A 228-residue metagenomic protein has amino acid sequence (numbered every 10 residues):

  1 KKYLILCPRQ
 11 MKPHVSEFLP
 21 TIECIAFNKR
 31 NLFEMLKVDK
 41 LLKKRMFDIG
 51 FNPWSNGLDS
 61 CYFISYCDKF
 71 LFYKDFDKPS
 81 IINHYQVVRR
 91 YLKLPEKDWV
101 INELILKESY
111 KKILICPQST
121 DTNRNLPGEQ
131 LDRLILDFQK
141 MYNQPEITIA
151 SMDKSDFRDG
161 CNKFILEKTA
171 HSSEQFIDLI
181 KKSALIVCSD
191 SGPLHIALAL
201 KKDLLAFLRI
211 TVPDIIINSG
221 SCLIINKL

Functional and structural regions predicted by a protein language model:
K1-L228: Catalytic machinery of carbohydrate-active enzymes, primarily nucleotide-sugar-dependent glycosyltransferases
